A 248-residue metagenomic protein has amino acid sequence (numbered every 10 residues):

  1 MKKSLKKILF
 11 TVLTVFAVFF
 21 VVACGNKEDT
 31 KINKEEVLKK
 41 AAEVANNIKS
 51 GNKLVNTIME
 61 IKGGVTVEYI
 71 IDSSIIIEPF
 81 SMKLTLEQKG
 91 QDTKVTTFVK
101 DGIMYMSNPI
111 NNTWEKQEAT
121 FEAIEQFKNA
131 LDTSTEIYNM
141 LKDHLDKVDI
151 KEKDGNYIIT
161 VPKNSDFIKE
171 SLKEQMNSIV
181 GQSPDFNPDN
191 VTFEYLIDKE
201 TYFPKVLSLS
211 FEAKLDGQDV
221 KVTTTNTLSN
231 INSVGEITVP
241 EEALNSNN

Functional and structural regions predicted by a protein language model:
K2-V12: Bacterial N-terminal signal peptides that target proteins for export
F20-A23: C-terminal motif of bacterial Sec signal peptides marking the signal peptidase cleavage site
G25-N248: Subset-of-secretome marker
